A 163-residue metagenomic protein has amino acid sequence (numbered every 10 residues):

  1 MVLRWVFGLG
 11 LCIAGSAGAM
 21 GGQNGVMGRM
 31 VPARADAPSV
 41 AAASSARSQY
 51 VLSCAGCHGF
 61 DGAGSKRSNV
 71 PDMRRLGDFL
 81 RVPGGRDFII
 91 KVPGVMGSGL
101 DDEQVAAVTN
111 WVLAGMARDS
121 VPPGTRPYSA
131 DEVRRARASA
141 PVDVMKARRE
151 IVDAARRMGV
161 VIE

Functional and structural regions predicted by a protein language model:
R4-S16: Bacterial N-terminal signal peptides
C12, K91, W111-A114, S139: Residues within well-ordered alpha-helical secondary structure of globular protein domains
M20-Q49, D61: Electrostatic cytochrome c docking/interface patches
Q23-P32, E103, A114-E163: Flexible coil segments in periplasmic/lumen-exposed cytochrome c-class electron-transfer proteins
S39, A43, R47, A63 (+3 more regions): Solvent-exposed, acidic/flexible segments
Y50-F60, V108, V112: The canonical Cys-X-X-Cys-His
A63-S98: Gly/Gly-Pro-rich "capping" loops immediately C-terminal to redox-active cysteine motifs in periplasmic/lumenal
V82, R86, I90, D102-L113 (+2 more regions): An amphipathic alpha-helix signature
